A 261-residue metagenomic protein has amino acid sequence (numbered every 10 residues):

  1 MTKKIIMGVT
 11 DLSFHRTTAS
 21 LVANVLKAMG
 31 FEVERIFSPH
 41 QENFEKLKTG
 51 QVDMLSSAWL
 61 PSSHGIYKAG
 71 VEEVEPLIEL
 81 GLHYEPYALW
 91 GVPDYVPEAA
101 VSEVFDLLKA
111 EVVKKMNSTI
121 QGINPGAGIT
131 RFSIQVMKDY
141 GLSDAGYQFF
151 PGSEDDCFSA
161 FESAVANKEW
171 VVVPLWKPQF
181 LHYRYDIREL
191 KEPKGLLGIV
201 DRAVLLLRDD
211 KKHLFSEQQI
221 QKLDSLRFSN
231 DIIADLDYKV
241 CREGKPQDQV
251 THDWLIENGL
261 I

Functional and structural regions predicted by a protein language model:
M1-F14, L26, F31-I36, N117-Q121 (+1 more regions): Short, well-ordered beta-strand elements
L12-S13, F31-K46, Q148-A160: Short helix-initiation/N-cap motifs at beta->coil->alpha
L21-M29, V113-Y147, D253-L260: Ligand-binding cleft/hinge of the Venus flytrap
K48-S57, N117, S163-V173: Alpha-to-beta junction loops
I66-E79, K168, F180-K194: Ligand-binding "clamshell"
P76-N124: A conserved helix-loop-strand patch within extracytoplasmic ligand-binding domains of the periplasmic binding
A88-E98, D201-F215: A bilobed periplasmic-binding-protein/Venus flytrap-type ligand-binding module shared by bacterial periplasmic
V136-F150, D155-A166, P174, Q179 (+2 more regions): An extracytoplasmic/periplasmic, membrane-proximal ligand-sensing/linker region
